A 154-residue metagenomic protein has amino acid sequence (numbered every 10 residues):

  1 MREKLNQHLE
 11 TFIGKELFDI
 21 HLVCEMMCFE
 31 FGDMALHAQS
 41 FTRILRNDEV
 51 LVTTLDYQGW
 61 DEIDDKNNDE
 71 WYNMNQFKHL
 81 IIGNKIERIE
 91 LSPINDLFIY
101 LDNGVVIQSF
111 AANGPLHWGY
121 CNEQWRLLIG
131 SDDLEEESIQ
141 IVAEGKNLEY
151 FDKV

Functional and structural regions predicted by a protein language model:
M1-V154: Surface-exposed, interaction-prone regions used to assemble/regulate multi-protein complexes
